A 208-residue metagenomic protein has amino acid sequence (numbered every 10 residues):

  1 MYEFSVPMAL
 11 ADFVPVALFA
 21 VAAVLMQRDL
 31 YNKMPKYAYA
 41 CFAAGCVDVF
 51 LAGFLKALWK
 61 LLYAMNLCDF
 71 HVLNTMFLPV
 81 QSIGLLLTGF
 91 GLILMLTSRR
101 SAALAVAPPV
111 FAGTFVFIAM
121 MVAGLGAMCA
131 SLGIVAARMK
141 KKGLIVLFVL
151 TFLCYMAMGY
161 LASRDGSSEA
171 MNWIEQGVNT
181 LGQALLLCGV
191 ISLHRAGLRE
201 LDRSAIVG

Functional and structural regions predicted by a protein language model:
M1-V47, A57, L61-M76, S82-G208: Polytopic alpha-helical membrane-helix bundles and their juxtamembrane interface segments in multi-pass membrane
